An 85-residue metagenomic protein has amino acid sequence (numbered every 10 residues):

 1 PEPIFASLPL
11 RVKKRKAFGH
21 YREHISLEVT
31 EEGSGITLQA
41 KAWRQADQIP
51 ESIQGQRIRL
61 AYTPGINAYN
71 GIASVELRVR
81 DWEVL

Functional and structural regions predicted by a protein language model:
P1-L85: Acidic, two-metal ion nucleic-acid-processing modules in DNA metabolism proteins
